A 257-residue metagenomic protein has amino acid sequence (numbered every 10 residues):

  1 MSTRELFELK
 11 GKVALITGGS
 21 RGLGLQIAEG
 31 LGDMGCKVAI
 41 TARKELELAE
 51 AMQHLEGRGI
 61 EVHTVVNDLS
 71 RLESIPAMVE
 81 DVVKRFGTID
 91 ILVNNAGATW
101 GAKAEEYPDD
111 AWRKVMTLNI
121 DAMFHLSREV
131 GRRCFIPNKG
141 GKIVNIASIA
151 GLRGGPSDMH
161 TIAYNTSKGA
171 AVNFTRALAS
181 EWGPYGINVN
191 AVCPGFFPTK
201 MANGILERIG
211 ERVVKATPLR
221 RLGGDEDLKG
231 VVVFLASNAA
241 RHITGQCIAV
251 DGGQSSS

Functional and structural regions predicted by a protein language model:
S2-L6, R153, V233, T244-S257: Short C-terminal tail/terminal secondary-structure segment of NAD(P)H-dependent dehydrogenase/reductase domains
S20-R21: Conserved glycine-rich cofactor-binding loop
E45-L46, V66-M78, D109, E226-D227: The beta1-alpha1 cofactor-binding region of Rossmann-like NAD(H)/NADP(H)-dependent oxidoreductases
K103-A104, P108-M116, A202, V213: Substrate-binding pocket helix/loop in short-chain dehydrogenase/reductase
S127, S167, T175: Active-site helix of classical SDR
S148: Residue(s) in the substrate-gating loop at a strand-loop-helix junction that position the organic substrate next
G183, N188, I243-G245: Short, small/polar-rich loop/turn modules that mediate ligand/substrate recognition or access, typified
